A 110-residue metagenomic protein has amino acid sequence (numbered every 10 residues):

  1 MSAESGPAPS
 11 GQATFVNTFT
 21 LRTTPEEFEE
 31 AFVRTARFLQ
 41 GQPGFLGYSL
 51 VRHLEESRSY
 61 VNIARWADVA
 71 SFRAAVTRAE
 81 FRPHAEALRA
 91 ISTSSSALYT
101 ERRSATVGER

Functional and structural regions predicted by a protein language model:
M1-Y60, A67-A79, S92-R110: Short S/T/G/P-rich N-terminal loop/turn motif that feeds into the first structured element of a domain
R82-H84: A common structural junction motif
A87-I91: Short, conserved catalytic or adaptor-binding loops enriched in Gly and charged residues
